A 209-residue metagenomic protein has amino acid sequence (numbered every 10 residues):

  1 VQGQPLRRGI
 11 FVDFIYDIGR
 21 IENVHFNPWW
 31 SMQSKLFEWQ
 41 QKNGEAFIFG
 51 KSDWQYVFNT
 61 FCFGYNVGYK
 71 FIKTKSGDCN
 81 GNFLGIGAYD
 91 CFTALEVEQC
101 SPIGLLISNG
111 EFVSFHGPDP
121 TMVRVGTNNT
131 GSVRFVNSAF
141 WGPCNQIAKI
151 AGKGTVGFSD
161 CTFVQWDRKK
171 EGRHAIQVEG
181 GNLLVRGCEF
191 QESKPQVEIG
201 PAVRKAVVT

Functional and structural regions predicted by a protein language model:
V1-T209: Extracellular/periplasmic carbohydrate-active domains that bind, remodel, or depolymerize complex polysaccharides
